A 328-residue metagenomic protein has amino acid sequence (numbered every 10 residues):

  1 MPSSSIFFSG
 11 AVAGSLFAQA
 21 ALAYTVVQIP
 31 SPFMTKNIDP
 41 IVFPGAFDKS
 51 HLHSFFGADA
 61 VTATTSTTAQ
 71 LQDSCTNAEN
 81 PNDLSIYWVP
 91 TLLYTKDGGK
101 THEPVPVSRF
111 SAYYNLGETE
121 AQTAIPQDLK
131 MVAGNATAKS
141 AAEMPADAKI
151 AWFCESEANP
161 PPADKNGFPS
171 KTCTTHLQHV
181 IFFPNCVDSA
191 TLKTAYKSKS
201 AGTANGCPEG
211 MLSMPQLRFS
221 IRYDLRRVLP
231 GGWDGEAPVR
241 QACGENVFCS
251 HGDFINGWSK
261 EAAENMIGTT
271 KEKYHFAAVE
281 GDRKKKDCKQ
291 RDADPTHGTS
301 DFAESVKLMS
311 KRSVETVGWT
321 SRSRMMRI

Functional and structural regions predicted by a protein language model:
M1-V26, R322-I328: Fungal secretory targeting signals
Y24-S50, S54-I181, D188-I328: Primary mode marks residue(s) on the alpha4-beta5-alpha5 output face of response regulator receiver
